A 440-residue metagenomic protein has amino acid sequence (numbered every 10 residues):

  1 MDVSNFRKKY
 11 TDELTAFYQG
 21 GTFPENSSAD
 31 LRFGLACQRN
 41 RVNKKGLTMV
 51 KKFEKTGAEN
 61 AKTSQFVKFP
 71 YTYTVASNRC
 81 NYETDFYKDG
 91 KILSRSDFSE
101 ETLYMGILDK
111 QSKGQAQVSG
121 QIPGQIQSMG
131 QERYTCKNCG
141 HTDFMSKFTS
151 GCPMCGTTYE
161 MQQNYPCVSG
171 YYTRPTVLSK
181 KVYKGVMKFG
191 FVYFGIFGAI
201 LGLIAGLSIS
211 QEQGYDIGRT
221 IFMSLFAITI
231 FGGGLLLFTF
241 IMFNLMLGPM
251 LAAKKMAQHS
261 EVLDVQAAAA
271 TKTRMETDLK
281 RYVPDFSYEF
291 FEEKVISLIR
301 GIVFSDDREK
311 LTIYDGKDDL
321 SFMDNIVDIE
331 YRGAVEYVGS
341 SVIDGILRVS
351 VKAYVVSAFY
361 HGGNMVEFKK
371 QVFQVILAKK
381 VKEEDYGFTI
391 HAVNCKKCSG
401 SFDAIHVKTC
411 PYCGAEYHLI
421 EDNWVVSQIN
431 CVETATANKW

Functional and structural regions predicted by a protein language model:
M1, N5, I209-Q213, G234-A270 (+1 more regions): Transmembrane-cytosolic junction motif
M1-V50, A257-E330, K396-K397, S401 (+2 more regions): Core segments of small alpha/beta cavity-forming domains
N40-I92, G248-A257, D324-K370: Surface-exposed, charged secondary-structure patches
G120, G124-T135, G151, T158-G195 (+1 more regions): Cytosolic-side membrane-insertion boundary helix
C136-C139, C152-C155, C395-C398, C410-C413: Short cysteine-rich clusters marking metal-coordination/redox-active sites
T142-F148, M161-Q162, A404-K408, L419-D422: Short, non-ligating residues that shape and space the ligands of small metal-coordination modules and catalytic
C155-S169, C413-W424: Short Cys/His-rich micro-motifs in 6-15 aa windows
K188-S210, F226-L235: Canonical alpha-helical transmembrane segments of integral membrane proteins
